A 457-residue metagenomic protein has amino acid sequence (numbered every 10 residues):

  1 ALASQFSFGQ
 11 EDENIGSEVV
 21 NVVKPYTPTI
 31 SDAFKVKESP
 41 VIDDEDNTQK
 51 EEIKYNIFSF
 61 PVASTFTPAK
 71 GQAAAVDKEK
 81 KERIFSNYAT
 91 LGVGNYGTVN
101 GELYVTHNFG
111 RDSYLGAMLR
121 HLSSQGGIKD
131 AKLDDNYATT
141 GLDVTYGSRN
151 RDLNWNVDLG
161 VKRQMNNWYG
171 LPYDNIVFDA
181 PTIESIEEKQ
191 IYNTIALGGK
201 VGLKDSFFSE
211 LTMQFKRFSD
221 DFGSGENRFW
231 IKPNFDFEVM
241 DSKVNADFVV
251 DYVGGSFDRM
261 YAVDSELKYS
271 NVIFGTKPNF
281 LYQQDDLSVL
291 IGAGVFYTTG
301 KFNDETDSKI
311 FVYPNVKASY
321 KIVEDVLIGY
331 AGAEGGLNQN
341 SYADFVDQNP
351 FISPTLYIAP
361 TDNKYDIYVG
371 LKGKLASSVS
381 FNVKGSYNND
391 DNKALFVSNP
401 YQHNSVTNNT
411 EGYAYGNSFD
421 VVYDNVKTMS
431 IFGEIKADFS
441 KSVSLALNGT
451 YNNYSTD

Functional and structural regions predicted by a protein language model:
K70-G71, K80-A89, V93-D130, D134-T140: Outer-membrane beta-barrel translocator/receptor signature
R83-F85, G97-V99, N136-T140, K189-I195 (+6 more regions): Residues that define the transmembrane beta-barrel architecture of outer-membrane proteins
I84, A89-G92, S288-D457: Exposed, low-structure sequence patches enriched in small/polar residues
V93-N95, H121-Q125, V161-N167, L203-D205 (+11 more regions): Transmembrane beta-strands of outer-membrane beta-barrel pores
L103-H107, A117, L142-S148, N193-L203 (+7 more regions): Residues on the lipid-exposed face of transmembrane beta-strands in outer-membrane beta-barrel proteins
D112-L115, D152-N156, K204-L211, V239-A246 (+6 more regions): Repeated loop/turn-to-beta-strand initiation elements of outer-membrane beta-barrel proteins
S124-Y137, G141, D158-R228: Flexible loop and strand-edge segments within Gram-negative outer membrane beta-barrel domains
I128-L133, N167-I176, D221-R228, S256-L267 (+5 more regions): Outer-membrane beta-barrel translocator domains and adjoining extracellular loop/strand segments of Gram-negative
